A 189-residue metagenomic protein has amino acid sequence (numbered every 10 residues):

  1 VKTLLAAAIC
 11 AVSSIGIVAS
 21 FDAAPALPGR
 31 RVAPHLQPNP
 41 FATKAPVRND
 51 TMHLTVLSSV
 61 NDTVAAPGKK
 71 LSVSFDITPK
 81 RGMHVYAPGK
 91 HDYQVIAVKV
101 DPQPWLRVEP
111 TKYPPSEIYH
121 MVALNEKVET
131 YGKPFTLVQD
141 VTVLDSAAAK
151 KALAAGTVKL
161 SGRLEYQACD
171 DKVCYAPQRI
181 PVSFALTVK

Functional and structural regions predicted by a protein language model:
V1-L4: Positively charged n-region of N-terminal signal peptides that target proteins for export
A6-G16: Bacterial N-terminal signal peptides
F21-K189: Extracellular/lumen-exposed scaffold segments
